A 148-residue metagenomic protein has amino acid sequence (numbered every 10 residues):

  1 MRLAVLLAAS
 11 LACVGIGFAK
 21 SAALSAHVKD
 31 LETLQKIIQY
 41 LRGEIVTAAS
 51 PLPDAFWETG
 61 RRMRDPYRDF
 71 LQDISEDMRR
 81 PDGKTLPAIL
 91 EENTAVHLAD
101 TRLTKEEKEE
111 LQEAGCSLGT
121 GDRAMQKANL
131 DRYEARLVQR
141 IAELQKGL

Functional and structural regions predicted by a protein language model:
M1-A9, L98, T104: Acidic, low-complexity proline/glycine-rich segments
V5-D77: Juxtamembrane/interface alpha-helical elements of multi-pass membrane proteins
H27, R80, R123, K127: Conserved phosphate/pyrophosphate-binding and hydrolysis machinery centered on Walker-type P-loop NTPases, extending
E32, K84, R102-K105, A124 (+1 more regions): Alpha-helix N-cap/helix-start motif at coil-to-helix transitions, marked by capping-box chemistry
L34-I37, L41, Y67, I74 (+4 more regions): Amphipathic alpha-helices that form helix-helix packing interfaces
A49-G119: Glycine- and small-hydrophobic-enriched helix-loop-helix hairpins
E113-L148: Membrane-interface, cytosolic juxtamembrane amphipathic helix immediately N-terminal to a transmembrane helix, enriched
